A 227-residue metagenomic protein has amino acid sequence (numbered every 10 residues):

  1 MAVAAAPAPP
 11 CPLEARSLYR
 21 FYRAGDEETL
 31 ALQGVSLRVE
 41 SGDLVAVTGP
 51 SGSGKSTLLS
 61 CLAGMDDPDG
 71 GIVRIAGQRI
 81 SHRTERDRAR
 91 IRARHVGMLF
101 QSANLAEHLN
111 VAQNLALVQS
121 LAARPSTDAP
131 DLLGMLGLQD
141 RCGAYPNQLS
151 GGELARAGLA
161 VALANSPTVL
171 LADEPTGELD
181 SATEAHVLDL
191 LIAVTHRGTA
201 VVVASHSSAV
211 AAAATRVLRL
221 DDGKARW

Functional and structural regions predicted by a protein language model:
D26-T29, I80-G97, H196: ABC ATPase NBD coupling module
T48-P50: The feature captures the beta-strand-to-loop junction immediately N-terminal to the Walker
A63: Helix-to-loop junction immediately C-terminal to a conserved catalytic motif
G71-R79: Conserved ABC transporter NBD signature motif
Y145-L149, E153: Conserved ABC ATPase signature
A164-T168: A short, proline-enriched helix->beta-strand linker immediately N-terminal to the Walker B motif in ABC-type P-loop
L170-D173: Catalytic Walker B motif of ABC-type/P-loop ATPase nucleotide-binding domains
